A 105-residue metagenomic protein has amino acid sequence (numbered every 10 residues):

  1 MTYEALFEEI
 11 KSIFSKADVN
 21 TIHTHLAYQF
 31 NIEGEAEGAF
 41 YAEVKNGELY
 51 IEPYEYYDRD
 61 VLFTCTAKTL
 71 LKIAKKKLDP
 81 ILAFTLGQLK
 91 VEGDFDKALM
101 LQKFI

Functional and structural regions predicted by a protein language model:
M1-I105: Feature captures hydrophobic
